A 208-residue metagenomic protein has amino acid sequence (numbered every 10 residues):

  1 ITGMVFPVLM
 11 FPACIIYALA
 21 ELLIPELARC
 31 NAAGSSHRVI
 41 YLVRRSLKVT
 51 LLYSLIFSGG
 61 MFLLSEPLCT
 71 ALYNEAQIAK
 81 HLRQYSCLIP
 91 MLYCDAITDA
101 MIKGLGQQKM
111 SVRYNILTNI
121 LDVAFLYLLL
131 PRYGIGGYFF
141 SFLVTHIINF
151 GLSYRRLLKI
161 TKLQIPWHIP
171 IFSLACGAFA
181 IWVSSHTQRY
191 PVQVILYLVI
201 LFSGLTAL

Functional and structural regions predicted by a protein language model:
T2-C94, T98-Q107, R113: Specific pore-lining/lateral-gate transmembrane helices of multi-pass inner-membrane transport and insertion machines
P7, V43, L47, L51 (+6 more regions): Hydrophobic, aromatic-rich alpha-helical transmembrane segments and their membrane-interface anchor motifs
I16, S35, L130, R189-V194: Intrinsic-disorder/low-complexity, polar/charged segments
Y17-A20, K80-G106, M110-L130, I135-L157 (+2 more regions): Short runs within selected transmembrane alpha-helices of multi-pass transporters and secretion channels
A18, G59, I135, Y190-P191: Residue-level detector of secondary-structure boundary/capping sites
G34-H37, K159-L174: Interhelical loop/hinge segments that connect adjacent transmembrane helices in multipass membrane
L63-L64, A71-L72, L128-Y133, R155-I160 (+1 more regions): Helix-loop junctions at the membrane-solvent interface of multi-pass transporters, primarily the C-terminal
W167-L208: Transmembrane alpha-helical segments of multi-pass transport proteins
